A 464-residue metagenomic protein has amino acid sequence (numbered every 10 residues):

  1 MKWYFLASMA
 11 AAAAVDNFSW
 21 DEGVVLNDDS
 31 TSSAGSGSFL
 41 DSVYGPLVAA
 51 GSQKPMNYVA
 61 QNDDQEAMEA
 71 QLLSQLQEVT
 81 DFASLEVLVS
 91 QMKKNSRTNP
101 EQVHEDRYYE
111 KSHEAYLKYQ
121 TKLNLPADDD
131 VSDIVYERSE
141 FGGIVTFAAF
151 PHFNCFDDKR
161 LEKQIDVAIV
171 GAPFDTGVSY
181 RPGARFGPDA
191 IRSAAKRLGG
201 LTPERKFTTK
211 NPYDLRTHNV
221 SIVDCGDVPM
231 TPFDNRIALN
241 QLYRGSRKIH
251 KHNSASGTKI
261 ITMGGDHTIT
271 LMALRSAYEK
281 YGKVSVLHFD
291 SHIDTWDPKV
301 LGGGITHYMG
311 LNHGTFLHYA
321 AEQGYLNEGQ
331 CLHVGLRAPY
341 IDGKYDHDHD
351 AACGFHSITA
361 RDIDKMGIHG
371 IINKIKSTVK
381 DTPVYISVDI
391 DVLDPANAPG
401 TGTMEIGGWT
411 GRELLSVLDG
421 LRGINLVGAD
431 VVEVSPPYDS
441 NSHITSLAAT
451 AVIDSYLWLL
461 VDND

Functional and structural regions predicted by a protein language model:
M1-D16: Fungal secretory targeting signals
V15-D464: Conserved alpha-helical scaffold segments that buttress catalytic/binding sites
